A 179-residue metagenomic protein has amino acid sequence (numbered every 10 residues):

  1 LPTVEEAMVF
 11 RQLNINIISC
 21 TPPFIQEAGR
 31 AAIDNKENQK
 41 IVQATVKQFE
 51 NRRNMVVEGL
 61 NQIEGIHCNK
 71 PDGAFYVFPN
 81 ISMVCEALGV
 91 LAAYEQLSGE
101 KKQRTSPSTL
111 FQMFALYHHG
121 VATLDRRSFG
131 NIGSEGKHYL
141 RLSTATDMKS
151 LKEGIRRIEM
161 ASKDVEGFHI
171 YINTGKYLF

Functional and structural regions predicted by a protein language model:
L1-F179: PLP-dependent class I/II
